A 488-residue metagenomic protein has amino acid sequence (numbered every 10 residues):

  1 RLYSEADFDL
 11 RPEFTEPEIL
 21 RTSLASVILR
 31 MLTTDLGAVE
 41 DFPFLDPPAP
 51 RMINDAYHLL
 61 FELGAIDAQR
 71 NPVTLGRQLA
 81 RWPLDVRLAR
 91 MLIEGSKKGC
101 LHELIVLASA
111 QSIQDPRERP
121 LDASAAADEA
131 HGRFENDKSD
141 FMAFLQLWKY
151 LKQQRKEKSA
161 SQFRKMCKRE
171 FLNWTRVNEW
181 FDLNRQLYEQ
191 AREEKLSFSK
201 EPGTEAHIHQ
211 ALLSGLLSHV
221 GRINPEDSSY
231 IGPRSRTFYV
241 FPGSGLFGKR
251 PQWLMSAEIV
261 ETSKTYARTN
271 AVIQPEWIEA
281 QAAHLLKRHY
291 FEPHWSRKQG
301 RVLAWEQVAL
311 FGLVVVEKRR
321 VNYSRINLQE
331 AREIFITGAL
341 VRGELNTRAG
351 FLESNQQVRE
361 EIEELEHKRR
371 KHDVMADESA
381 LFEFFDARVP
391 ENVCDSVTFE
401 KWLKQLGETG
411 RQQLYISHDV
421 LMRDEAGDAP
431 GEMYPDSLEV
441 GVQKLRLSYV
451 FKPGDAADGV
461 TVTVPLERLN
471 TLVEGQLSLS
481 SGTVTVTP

Functional and structural regions predicted by a protein language model:
R1-V302, Q329, E333, E344 (+2 more regions): Second RecA-like catalytic domain
Q190-I223, G243, A280-P488: A positional "C-terminalness" feature that preferentially activates on distal terminal regions of long, nucleic
